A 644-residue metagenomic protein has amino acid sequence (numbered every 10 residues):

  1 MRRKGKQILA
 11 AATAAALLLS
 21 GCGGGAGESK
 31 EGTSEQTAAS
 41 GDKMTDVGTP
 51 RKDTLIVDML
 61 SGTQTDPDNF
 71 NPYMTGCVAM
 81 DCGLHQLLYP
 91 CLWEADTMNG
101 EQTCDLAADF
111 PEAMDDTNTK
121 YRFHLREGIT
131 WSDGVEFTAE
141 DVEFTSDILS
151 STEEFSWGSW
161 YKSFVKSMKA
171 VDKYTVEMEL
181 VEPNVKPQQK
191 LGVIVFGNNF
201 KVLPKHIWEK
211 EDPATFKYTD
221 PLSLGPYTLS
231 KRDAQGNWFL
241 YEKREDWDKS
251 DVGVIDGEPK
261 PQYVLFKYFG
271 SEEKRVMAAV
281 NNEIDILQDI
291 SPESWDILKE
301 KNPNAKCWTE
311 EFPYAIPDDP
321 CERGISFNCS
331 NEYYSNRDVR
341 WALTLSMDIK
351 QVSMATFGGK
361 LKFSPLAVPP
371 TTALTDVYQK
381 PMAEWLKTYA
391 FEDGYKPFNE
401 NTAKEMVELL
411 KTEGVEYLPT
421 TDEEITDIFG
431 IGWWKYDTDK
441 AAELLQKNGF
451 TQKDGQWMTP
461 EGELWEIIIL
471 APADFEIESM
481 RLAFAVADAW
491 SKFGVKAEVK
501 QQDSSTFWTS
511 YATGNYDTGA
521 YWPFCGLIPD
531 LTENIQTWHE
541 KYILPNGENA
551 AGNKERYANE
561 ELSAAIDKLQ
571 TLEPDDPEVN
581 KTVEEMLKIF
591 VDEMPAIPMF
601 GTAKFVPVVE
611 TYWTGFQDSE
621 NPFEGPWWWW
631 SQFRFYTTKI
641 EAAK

Functional and structural regions predicted by a protein language model:
L17, M59, G83-L84, D233-E242 (+4 more regions): Detector for C-terminal structural segments
I56-M114, D147, L222: N-terminal lobe/hinge region of extracytoplasmic solute-binding protein
V78, Q86-Y89, E94-M98, I194-Y263 (+5 more regions): Gly/Pro-rich hinge or "lid" segments in bacterial periplasmic/extracellular proteins
D109-F155, V171, E177-E179, R275-A278 (+1 more regions): Aromatic- and charge-enriched surface segment that lines or borders ligand/interaction sites
A113, S132, E179-V202, T219-K274 (+4 more regions): Aromatic-rich, solvent-exposed beta-strand/loop patch
R126, T215, W247-E300, W341 (+5 more regions): Ligand-site clamp/hinge motif
L149, S156, S167-M168, S230-E242 (+4 more regions): Extracellular/periplasmic solute-recognition and catalytic clefts
S159-E209, P226-T228, D233, Q379-N401: Surface-exposed binding/hinge segments that line and control ligand-binding clefts or catalytic entry sites
